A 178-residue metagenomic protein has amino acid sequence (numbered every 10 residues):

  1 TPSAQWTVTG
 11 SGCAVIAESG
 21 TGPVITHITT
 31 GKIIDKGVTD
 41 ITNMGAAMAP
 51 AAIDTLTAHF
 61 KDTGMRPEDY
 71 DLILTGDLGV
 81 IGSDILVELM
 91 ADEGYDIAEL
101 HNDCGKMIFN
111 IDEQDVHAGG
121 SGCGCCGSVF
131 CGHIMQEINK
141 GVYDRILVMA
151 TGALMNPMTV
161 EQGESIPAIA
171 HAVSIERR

Functional and structural regions predicted by a protein language model:
T1-T57, D62, E99-K106, I111-D115 (+2 more regions): Condensing-enzyme catalytic core mediating Claisen C-C bond formation in acyl metabolism
A14-A17, S121-V142: Active-site-proximal alpha-helical scaffold in enzymes
T21, I81, L154: Surface-exposed, flexible loop/turn segments at secondary-structure boundaries
V24, P157-M158: Short helix/loop capping segments that flank catalytic or ligand/cofactor-binding pockets
M48, P67, L72-D84: A structural signal for small-residue-enriched, beta-sheet-centric alpha/beta enzyme cores and oligomeric scaffold folds
T55-D69, E93, E137-I138: Phosphate/pyrophosphate-binding loops at sites that engage ATP/ADP/AMP, CoA/4′-phosphopantetheine, polyphosphate
I73, D84-H117: A beta-strand-loop signature enriched in Asp, Gly, Thr, and Trp that corresponds to the sialidase/neuraminidase Asp-box
L78-E93, M158-S165: Short glycine/threonine-rich loop-to-helix capping motif typified by GTGT followed within a few residues by an Asp-Pro
